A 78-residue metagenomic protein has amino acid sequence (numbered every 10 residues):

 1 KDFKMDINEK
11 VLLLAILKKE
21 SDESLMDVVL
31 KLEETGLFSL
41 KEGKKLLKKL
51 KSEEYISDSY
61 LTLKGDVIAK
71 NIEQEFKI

Functional and structural regions predicted by a protein language model:
K1-K18: Short alpha-helical segments that sit at the start of domains
I7-K10, L25-V28, G43: Short amphipathic alpha-helical segments that mediate assembly, nucleic-acid/protein binding, or membrane association
D22-E34: Short acidic, hydrophobic short linear motifs in intrinsically disordered regions
V28-K31, L46-K49, N71: Charge-rich, solvent-exposed alpha-helical interaction surfaces
G36-S52: Short amphipathic alpha-helical interaction segments
K51-Y60: A short, conserved structural fragment
L61-D66: Residue-level signal for threonine
V67-I78: Short, amphipathic alpha-helical interaction segments positioned at domain boundaries
